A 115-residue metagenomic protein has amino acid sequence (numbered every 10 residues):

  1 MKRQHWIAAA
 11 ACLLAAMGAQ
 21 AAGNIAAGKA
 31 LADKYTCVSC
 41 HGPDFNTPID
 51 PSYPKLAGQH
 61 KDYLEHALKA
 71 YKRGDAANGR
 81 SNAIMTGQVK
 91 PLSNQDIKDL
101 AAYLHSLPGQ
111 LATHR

Functional and structural regions predicted by a protein language model:
M1-I7: Bacterial N-terminal signal peptides that target proteins for export
H5, S39, T47-P48, R73-A76 (+1 more regions): Short loop/beta submotifs within extracellular cysteine-rich repeat domains
A8-A16: Bacterial N-terminal signal peptides
A16-D33, T47-S52, T113-R115: Electrostatic cytochrome c docking/interface patches
K29, G42-D75, N82, T86-P91: Gly/Gly-Pro-rich "capping" loops immediately C-terminal to redox-active cysteine motifs in periplasmic/lumenal
Y35-P43, L100, L104: The canonical Cys-X-X-Cys-His
Q88-R115: C-terminal capping alpha-helices of c-type cytochrome domains
